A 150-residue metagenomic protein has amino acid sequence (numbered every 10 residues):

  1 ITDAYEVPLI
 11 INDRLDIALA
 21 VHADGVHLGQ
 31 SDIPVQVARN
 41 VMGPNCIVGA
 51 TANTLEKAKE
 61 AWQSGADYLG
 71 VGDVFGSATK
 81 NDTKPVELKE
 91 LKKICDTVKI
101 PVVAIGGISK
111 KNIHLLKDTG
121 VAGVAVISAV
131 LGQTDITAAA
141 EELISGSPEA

Functional and structural regions predicted by a protein language model:
I1-I11, Q30, V35-N53, K84-K110 (+1 more regions): Alpha-helix-loop-beta-strand connector modules within alpha/beta enzyme cores
D3-A4, R39-N40, W62-S64, K117-G120: Acidic (Asp/Glu)-rich catalytic clusters
L9, G25, Y68, A122-V124: A short hydrophobic/small-residue beta-strand
V21-A23, L28, A50-D96: Glycine/Thr-rich beta-alpha phosphate-binding loop at enzyme active sites
Q30-V37, G70-D82, K110-L143: Glycine-rich phosphate-binding active-site loops on the catalytic face of alpha/beta enzymes
A58-A61, A66, A104, V121 (+1 more regions): Small-residue (primarily alanine) positions within well-ordered alpha-helices, especially packing/interaction faces
